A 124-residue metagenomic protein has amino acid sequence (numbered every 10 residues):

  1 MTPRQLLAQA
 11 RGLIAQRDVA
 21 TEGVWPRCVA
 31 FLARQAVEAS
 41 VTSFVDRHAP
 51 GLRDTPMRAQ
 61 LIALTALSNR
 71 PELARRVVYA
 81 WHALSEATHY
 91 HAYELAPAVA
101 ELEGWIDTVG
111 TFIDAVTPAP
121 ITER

Functional and structural regions predicted by a protein language model:
M1, P50-R124: Long, charged low-complexity segments
M1-V24, V78, T117-R124: Charged alpha-helical initiation segments
L6-Q9, L13, L32, A39 (+2 more regions): Amphipathic, well-ordered alpha-helical segments in soluble domains
L13-T21, S43, R47, T88-H91 (+1 more regions): Secondary-structure edge/capping motif, primarily at the C-terminal ends of alpha-helices and the immediately following
A15-A20, Q35-V41, R58-L67: Short, mixed-charge, low-aromatic patches
P26-A49: Hydrophobic alpha-helical packing segments in soluble, helical-rich domains
